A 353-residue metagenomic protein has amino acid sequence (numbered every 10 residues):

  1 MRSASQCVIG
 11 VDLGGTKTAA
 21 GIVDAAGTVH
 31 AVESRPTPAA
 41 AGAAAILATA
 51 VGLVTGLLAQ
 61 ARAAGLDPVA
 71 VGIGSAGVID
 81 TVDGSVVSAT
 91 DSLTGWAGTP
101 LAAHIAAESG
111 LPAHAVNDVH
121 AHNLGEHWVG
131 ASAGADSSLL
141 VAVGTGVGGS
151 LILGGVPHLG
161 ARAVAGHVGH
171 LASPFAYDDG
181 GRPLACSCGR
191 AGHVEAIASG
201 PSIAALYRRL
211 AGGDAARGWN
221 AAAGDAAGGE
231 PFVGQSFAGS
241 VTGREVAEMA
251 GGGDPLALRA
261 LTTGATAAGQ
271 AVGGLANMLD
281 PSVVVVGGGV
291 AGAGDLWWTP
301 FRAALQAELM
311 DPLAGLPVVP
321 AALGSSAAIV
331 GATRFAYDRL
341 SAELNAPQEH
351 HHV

Functional and structural regions predicted by a protein language model:
M1-A70, D80-S85, I105-L111, G125-D136 (+1 more regions): ATP-binding/phosphotransfer module of carbohydrate and carboxylate kinases, centering on a glycine-rich
A25, S75, L153-G154: A cytosolic small-molecule/anion-sensing beta-strand core signal
V32-S34, A89, G160: Residue-level detector of high-confidence beta-strand sites
P36-A39, A70, T94, G160 (+2 more regions): A short acidic/small-residue loop/turn micro-motif
S75, N117, V143-T145, G200-P201 (+1 more regions): Short secondary-structure boundary segments
S85-G95: A charged helix-plus-loop insertion that forms the helical arch/lid used to bind and gate nucleic-acid substrates
A115-N117, N123: Short loop/edge segments at beta-strand edges and connector loops that shape dinucleotide/nucleotide cofactor-binding
A135-I197: Glycine-rich phosphate-binding loop of actin/hexokinase-like ATP-binding domains
